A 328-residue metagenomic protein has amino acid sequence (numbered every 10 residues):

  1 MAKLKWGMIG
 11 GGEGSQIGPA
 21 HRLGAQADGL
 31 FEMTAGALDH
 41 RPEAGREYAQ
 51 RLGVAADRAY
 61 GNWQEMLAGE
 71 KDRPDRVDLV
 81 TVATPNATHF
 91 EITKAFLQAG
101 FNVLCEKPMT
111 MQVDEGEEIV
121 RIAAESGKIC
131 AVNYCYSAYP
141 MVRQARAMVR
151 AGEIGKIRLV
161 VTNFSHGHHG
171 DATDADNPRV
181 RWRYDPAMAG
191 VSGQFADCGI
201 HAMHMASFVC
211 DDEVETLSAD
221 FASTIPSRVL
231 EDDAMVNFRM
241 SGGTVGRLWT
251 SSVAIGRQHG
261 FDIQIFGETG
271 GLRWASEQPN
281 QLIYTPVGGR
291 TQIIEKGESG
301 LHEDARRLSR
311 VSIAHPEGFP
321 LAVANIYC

Functional and structural regions predicted by a protein language model:
M1-V54: N-terminal Rossmann-like dinucleotide-binding module
T34, D57, D78, R158: Conserved acidic residues
L38, T81-V82, C105, T162: Redox-cofactor binding/interface segments in oxidoreductases and associated redox assembly factors
R58-V77: A structured beta-alpha segment of the ubiquitous adenosine-cofactor-binding alpha/beta core
A59-Y60, C198-L217, A222-G271, S276-N280: Glycine-rich, aromatic-lined ligand/substrate-binding cores of catalytic and carbohydrate-binding domains
L79, P85-A138, G152: Beta-strand-loop-alpha-helix segment that lines the small-molecule cofactor/substrate pocket of alpha/beta enzymes
C135, F208, M235, M240 (+2 more regions): C-terminal glycine/acidic-rich active-site capping loop/insertion
Y136-R228, L282: Predominantly a Rossmann-like dinucleotide-binding segment in NAD(P)-dependent oxidoreductases
